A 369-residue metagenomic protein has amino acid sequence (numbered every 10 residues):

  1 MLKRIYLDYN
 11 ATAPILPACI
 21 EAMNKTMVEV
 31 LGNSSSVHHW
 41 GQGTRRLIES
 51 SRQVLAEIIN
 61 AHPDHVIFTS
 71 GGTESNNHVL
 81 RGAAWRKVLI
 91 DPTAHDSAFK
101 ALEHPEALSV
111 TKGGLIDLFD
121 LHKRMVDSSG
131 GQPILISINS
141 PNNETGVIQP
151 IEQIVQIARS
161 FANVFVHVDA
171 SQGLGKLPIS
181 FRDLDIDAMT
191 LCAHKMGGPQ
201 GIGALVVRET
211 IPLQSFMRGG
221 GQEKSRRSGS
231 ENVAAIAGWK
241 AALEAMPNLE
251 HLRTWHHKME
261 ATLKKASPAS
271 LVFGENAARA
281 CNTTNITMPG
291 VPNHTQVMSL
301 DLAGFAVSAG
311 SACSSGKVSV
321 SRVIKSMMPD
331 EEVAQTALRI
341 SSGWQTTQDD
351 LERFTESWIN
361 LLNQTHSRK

Functional and structural regions predicted by a protein language model:
M1-K369: Pyridoxal 5′-phosphate
